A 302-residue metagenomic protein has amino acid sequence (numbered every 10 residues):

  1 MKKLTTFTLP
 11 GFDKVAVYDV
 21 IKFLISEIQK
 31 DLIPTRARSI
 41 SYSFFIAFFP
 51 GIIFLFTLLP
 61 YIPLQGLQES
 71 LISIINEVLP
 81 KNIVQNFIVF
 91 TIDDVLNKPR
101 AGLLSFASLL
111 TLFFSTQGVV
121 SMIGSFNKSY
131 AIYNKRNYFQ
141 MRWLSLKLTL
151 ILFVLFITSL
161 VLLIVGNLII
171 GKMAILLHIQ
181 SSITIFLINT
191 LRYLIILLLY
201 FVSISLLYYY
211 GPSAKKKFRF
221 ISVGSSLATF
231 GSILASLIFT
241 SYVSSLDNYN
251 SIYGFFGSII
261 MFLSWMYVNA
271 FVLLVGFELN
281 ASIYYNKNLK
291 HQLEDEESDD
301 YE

Functional and structural regions predicted by a protein language model:
K2-E302: Membrane-embedded alpha-helices and immediately adjacent juxtamembrane helical segments in alpha-helical membrane
